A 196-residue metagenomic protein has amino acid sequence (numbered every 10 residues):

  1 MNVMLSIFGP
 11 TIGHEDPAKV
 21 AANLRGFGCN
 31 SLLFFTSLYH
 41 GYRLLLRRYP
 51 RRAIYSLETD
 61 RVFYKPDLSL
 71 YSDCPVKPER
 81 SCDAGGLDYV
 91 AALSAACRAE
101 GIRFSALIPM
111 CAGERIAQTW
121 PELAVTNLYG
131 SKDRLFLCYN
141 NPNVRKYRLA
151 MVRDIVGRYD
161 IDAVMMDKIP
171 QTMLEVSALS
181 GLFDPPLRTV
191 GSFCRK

Functional and structural regions predicted by a protein language model:
M1-I7, G13-E15, L57, Y89 (+5 more regions): Substrate-binding groove of N-acetylhexosamine-processing glycoside hydrolases
V3-F8, R103-Y159, V176, F183-K196: Active-site-adjacent "subsite" loops/lids of carbohydrate-active enzymes
S6-K19, F34-L46, C82-L87, G113-E114 (+1 more regions): Acidic-and-aromatic substrate-binding clefts and catalytic sites of carbohydrate-active enzymes
T11-G26, F63-A99, K146-Y147: Aromatic- and glycine-enriched glycan-recognition loops and surfaces that form the carbohydrate-binding subsites
A22-C29, A96, F136-Q171: An active-site-proximal structural segment forming one wall of the substrate-binding cleft that immediately precedes
C29-A84: Aromatic-lined carbohydrate-binding/catalytic grooves of carbohydrate-active enzymes
L32-F34, G101-P109, A163-K168: A structural signal for short, well-ordered beta-strand segments and their strand-loop junctions that often border
R48-Y49, L179-L182: Short secondary-structure boundary/capping segments
